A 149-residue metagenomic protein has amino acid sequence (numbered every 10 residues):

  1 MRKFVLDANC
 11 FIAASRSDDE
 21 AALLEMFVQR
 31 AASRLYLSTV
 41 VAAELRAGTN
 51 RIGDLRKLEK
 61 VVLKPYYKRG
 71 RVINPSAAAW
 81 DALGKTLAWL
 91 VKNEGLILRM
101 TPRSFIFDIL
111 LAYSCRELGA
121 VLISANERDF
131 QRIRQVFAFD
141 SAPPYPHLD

Functional and structural regions predicted by a protein language model:
M1-R2, A32-L35, R69-R71, R116-V121: Short active-site oxyanion
M1-V41, A47-P65: Short, well-structured N-terminal submotif of metal-dependent ribonuclease cores
K3, A112-D149: Acidic, PIN/NYN-like endoribonuclease modules and their adjacent C-terminal/linker elements
C10, V41, A79, L111 (+1 more regions): Alpha-helix capping/helix-boundary segments
Y36, I73, D140-A142: General small-molecule cofactor/ligand-binding pocket signal
E44, A82, R132-I133: Phosphate- and divalent-cation-binding pockets in alpha/beta enzyme and binding domains that engage nucleotide-derived
I52-K57, V91-K92, D140-A142: Cytochrome P450 catalytic domain signature, combining two hallmark sequence patches
R71-V121, A125: Active-site neighborhoods of divalent-metal-dependent phosphate/nucleic-acid chemistry enzymes
